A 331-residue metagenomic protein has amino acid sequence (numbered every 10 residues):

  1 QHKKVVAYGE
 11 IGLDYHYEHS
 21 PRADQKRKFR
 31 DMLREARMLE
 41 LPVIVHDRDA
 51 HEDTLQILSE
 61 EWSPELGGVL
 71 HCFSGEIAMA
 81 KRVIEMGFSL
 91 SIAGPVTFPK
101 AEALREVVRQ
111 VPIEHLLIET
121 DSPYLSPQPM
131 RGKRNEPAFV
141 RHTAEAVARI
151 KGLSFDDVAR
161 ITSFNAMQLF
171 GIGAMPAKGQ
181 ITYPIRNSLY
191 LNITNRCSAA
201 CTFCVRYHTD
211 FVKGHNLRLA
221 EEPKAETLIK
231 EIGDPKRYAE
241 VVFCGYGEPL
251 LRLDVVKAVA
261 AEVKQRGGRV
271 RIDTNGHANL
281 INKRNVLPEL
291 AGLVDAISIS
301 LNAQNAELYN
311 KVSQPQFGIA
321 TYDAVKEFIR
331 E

Functional and structural regions predicted by a protein language model:
H2-M86, E106, V111, P129-A138 (+2 more regions): Divalent metal-binding pocket/active-site signature
V6-I11, I113-S122, A291-A306: Non-cysteine beta-strand/loop elements that form the S-adenosyl-L-methionine
E10, A36, V83, V108 (+8 more regions): Conserved, mostly hydrophobic/aromatic
D24-R34, E136-V140, P315-E331: Glycine-rich S-adenosyl-L-methionine
V140-A177: Mid-to-C-terminal alpha-helical segments outside catalytic/metal-binding sites
Y183-P223: Canonical Radical SAM [4Fe-4S] cluster-binding loop centered on the CxxxCxxC motif and its immediate flanking residues
Y207-V242, D254: Conserved alpha-helical substructure of the radical SAM core
Y246-E331: Conserved AdoMet/S-adenosylmethionine-binding subsite of the radical SAM
